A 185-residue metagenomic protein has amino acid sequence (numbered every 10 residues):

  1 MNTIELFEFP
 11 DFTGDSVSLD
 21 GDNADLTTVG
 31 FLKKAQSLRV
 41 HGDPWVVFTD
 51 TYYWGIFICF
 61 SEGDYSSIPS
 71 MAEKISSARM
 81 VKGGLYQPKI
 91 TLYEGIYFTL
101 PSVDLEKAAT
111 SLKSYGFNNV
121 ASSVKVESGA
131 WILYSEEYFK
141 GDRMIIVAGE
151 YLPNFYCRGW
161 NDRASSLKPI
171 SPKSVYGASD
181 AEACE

Functional and structural regions predicted by a protein language model:
M1-E185: Compact beta-sheet-dominated domain cores in extracellular/mature segments
